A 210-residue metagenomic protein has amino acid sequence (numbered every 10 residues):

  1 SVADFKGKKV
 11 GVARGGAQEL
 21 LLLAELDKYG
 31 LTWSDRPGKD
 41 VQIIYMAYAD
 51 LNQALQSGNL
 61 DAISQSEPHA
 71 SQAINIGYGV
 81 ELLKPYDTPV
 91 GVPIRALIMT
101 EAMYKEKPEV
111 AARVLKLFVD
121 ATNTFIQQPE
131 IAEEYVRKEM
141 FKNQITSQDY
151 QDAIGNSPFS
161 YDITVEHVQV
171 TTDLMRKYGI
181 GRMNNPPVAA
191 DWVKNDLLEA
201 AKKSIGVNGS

Functional and structural regions predicted by a protein language model:
S1-K9, W33-R36, E106-P108: Flexible hinge/capping segments at coil-to-helix
A3-G16, D120-T122: Short loop->beta-strand "edge-of-pocket" segments that line small-molecule binding or catalytic clefts across diverse
G16-L23: Secondary-structure junction motif
L31-G38, Q144-I145: Short helix-coil transition/hinge motifs at the ends and kinks of transmembrane helices, capturing the brief
P37-D40, I44, A49-E139: Pocket-lining segment of extracytoplasmic ligand-binding domains
K105-N184: Secondary-structure end/capping motifs
R176-S210: Conserved C-terminal helix/tail region of periplasmic/extracytoplasmic solute-binding proteins
